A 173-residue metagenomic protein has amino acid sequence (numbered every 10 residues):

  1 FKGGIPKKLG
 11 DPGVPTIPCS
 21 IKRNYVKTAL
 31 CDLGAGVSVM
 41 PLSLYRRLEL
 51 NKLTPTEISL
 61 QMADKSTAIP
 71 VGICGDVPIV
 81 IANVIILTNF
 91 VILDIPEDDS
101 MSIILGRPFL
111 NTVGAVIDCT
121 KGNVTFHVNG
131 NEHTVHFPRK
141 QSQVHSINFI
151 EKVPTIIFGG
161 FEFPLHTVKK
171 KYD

Functional and structural regions predicted by a protein language model:
F1-K2: Amphipathic alpha-helical
K8-D173: An acidic, Ser/Thr-enriched, charge-mixed low-complexity segment/SLiM signal that marks flexible interaction/activation
